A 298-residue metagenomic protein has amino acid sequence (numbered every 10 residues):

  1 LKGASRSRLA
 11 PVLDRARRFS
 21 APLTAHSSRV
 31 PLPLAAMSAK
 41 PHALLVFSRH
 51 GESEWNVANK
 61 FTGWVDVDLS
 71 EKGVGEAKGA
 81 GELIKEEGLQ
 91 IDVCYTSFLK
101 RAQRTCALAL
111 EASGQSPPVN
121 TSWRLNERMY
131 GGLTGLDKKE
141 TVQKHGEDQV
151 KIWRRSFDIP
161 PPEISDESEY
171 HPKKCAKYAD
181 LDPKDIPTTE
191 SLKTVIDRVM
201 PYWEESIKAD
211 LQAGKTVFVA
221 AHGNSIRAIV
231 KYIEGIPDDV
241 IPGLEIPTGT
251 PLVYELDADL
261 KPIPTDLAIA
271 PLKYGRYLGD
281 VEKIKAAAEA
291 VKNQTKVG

Functional and structural regions predicted by a protein language model:
L1-M37: N-terminal mitochondrial targeting presequence
G3, D280-G298: C-terminal helix/juxtamembrane-tail motif
A25, A36-S38, Q103, E111 (+2 more regions): Active-site-adjacent alpha-helix immediately C-terminal to a catalytic or transition-state-stabilizing loop
S38-P117, L136-G146, P187-V199, Q294-T295: Active-site-proximal alpha-helix that buttresses catalytic centers in soluble enzyme cores
E54, R101-Q103, E127-R128, S225-R227: Short, active-site-adjacent cap segments at secondary-structure transitions
T96-L99, R124, R155-S156, K215-T216 (+1 more regions): Short, well-ordered beta-to-alpha junction loops that form the rim of enzyme active sites and present histidine/acidic
E111-R198, E245, I263, L267: Phosphate-handling substructures
D266-E282: Short, solvent-exposed aromatic-acidic interface loops
